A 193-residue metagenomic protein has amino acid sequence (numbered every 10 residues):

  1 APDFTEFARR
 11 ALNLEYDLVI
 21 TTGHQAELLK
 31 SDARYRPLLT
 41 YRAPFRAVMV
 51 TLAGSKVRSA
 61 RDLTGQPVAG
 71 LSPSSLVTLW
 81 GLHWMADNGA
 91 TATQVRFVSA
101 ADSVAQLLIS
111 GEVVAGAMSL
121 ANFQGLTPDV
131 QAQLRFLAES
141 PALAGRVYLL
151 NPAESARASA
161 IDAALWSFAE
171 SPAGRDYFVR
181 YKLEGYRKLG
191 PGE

Functional and structural regions predicted by a protein language model:
A1, H24, R46-Q106, S110 (+1 more regions): Bilobed "Venus flytrap"/periplasmic-binding protein-like clamshell domains and structurally analogous long
A1-Q25: Extracytoplasmic small-molecule ligand-binding "clamshell" domains of the periplasmic binding protein/Venus flytrap
E6-R10, S103-L107, V113: Short, hydrophobic alpha-helical packing/hinge segments within bilobed ligand-binding/sensory domains
A8, P67-S72, I109-S110, L149-N151 (+1 more regions): Second-shell loop/turn segments in exported
R10, L28, D62, Q106-L107 (+1 more regions): Well-formed, non-transmembrane alpha-helical positions, independent of function
V19-D32, H83, D87, L107-L134: A ligand-binding cleft/hinge motif common to bilobed small-molecule-binding domains
E27-T51: Glycine/small-residue-rich loop that forms an oxyanion/phosphate-binding "nest" at active or ligand-binding sites
R42-T51, D129-A169, R175, V179-E193: Periplasmic-binding protein-like
